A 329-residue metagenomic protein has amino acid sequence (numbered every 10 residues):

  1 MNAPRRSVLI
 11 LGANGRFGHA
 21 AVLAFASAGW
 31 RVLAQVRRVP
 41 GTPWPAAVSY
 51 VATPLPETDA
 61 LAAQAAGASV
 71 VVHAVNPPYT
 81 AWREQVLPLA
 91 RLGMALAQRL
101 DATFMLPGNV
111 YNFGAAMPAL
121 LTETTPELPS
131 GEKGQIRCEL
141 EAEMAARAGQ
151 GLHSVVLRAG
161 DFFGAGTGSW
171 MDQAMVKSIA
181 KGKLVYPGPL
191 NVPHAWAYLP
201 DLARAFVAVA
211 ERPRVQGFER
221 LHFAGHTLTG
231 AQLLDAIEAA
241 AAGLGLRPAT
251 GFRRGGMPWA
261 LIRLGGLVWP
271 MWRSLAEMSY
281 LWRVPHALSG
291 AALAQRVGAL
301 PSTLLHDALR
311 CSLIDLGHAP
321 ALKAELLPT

Functional and structural regions predicted by a protein language model:
N2, V8-A28: N-terminal Rossmann NAD(P)H-binding glycine-rich loop of SDR-like oxidoreductase domains
P40-L100: NAD(P)H-binding glycine-rich loop region in Rossmannoid oxidoreductase-like domains and their noncatalytic homologs
R91-E139, V155: Conserved Rossmann-fold NAD(P)-dependent oxidoreductase catalytic core, especially the SDR/UDP-sugar
N109, E143-A165: Conserved beta-loop-beta element that borders a ligand/cofactor-binding pocket
C138, F163-A174, V209-L221, L244: Glycine/proline-rich active-site loop of Rossmann-fold NAD(P)-dependent oxidoreductases
Q150, D161-H194: NAD(P)-dependent short-chain dehydrogenase/reductase
A236-A287, A321-E325, T329: Terminal hydrophobic/aromatic helix or amphipathic segment near a protein terminus
T303-T329: Amphipathic terminal alpha-helices
